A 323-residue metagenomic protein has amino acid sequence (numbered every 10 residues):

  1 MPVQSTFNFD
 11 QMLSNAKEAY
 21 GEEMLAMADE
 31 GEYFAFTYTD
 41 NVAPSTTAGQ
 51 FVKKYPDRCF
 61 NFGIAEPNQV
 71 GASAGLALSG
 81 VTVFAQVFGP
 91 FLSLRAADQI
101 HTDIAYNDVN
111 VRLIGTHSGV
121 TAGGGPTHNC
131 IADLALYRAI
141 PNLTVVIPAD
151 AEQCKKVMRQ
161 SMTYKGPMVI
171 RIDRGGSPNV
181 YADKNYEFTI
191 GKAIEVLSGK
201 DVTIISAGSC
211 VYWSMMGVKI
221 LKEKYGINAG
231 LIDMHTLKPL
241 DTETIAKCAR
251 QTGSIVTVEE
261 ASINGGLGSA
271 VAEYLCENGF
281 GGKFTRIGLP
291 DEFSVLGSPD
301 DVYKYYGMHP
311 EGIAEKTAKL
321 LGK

Functional and structural regions predicted by a protein language model:
M1-R171, G176: Thiamine diphosphate
Y33, Y38-T47, K53, V120 (+1 more regions): Thiamine diphosphate
